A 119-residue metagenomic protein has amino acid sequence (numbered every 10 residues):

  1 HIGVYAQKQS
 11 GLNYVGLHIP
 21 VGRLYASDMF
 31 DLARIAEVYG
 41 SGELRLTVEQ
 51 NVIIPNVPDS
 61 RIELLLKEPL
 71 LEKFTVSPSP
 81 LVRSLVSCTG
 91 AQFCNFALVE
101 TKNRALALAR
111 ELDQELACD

Functional and structural regions predicted by a protein language model:
H1-D119: Peripheral terminal and linker regions in Fe-S/redox and tRNA-modifying enzymes
